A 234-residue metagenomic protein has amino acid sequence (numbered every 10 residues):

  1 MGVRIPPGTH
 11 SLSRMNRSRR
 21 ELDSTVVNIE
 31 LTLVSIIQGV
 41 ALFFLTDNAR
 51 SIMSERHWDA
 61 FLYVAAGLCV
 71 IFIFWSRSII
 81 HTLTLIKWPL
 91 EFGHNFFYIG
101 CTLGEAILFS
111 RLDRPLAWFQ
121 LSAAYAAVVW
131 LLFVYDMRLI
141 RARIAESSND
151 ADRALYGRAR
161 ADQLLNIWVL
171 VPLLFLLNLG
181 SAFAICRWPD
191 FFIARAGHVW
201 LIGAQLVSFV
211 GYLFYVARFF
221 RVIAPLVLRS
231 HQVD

Functional and structural regions predicted by a protein language model:
G2-V3: Short, positively charged low-complexity motifs
L12-S78: N-terminal topogenic module of multi-pass integral membrane proteins
E21-V34, Y156-L177: Loop-to-transmembrane boundary segments
I36-S51, F96-R114, P172-W188: Hydrophobic alpha-helical transmembrane segments and adjacent interfacial helices in integral membrane proteins
R56-L68, R114-L132, G203-V207: Alpha-helical transmembrane segments
C69-I80, A127-N149, Y215-A224: Membrane-water interface of transmembrane alpha-helices
I99-W168: Membrane-proximal helix-loop-helix units in multi-pass membrane proteins
V171-D234: C-terminal transmembrane-bundle signature of multipass membrane proteins, characterized by strong activation on
